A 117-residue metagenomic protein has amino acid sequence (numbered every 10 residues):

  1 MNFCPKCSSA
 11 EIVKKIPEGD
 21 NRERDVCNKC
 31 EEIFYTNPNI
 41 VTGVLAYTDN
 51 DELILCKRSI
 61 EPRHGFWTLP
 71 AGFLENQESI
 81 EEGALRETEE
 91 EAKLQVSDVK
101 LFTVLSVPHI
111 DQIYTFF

Functional and structural regions predicted by a protein language model:
M1-V44: Acidic, metal-coordinating catalytic segment for phosphate/diphosphate chemistry, firing primarily on the Nudix
C7, E91-D98: Short secondary-structure junctions
V13-K15, Q95-T103: A short coil-to-beta-strand element that immediately follows conserved catalytic motifs
V26, I54, T68, K100 (+1 more regions): Conserved beta-strand segments that form the floor/walls of ligand-binding pockets within enzyme and binding domains
T36, R63, P108-D111: Short glycine/serine/proline-enriched coil/turn segments at secondary-structure junctions
T42, D51, I113-T115: Change "...and in nucleic-acid phosphodiester-cleaving endonucleases..." to "...and in nucleic-acid processing enzymes
Y47-E90: Conserved Nudix-box catalytic region and its N-terminal flanking loop in Nudix hydrolases and closely related
L105-F117: Active-site-adjacent beta-strand/loop module that shapes the phosphate/pyrophosphate-binding cleft
